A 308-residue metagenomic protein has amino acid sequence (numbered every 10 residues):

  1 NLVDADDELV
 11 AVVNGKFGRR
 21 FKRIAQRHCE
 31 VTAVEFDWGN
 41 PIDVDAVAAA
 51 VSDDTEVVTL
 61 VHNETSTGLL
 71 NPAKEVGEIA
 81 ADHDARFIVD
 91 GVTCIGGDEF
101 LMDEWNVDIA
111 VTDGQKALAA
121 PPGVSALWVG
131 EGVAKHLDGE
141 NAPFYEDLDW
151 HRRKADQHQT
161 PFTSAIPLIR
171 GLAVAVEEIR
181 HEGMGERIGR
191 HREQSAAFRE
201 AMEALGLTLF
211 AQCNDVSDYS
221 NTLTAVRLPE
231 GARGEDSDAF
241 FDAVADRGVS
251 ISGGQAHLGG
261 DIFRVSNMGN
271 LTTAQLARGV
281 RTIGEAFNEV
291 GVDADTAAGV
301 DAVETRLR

Functional and structural regions predicted by a protein language model:
L2-E56: PLP-dependent aminotransferase-like
I42-G96: Active-site phosphate-binding strand-loop segment of PLP-dependent enzymes
D103-Q115: Conserved active-site segment immediately N-terminal to the catalytic lysine that forms the internal aldimine
Q115-A204, R308: Active-site C-terminal subdomain of aminotransferase-like
T208-A243: Conserved PLP-binding catalytic core of the aspartate aminotransferase-like
R247-R264: Conserved PLP cofactor-binding pocket of PLP-dependent enzymes
D261-R308: PLP-dependent enzyme catalytic core of the Aspartate aminotransferase-like
